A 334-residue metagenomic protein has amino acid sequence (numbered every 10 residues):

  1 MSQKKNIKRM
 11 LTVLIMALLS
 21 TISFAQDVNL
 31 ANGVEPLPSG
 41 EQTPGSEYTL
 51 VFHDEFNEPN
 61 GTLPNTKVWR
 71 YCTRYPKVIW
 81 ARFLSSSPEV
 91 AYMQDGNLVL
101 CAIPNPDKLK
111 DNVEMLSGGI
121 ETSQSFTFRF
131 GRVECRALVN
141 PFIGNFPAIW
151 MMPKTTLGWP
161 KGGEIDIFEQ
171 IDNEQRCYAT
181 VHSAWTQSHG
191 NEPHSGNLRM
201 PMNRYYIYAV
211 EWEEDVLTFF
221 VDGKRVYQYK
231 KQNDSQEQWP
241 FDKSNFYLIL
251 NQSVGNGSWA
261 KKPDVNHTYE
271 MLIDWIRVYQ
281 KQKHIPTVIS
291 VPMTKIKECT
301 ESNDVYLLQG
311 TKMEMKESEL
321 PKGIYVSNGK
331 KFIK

Functional and structural regions predicted by a protein language model:
S2-T12: Bacterial N-terminal signal peptides that target proteins for export
Q3, A17, Q26-L30: N-terminal targeting leaders of exported, membrane, and organelle-targeted proteins
Q3, E41-Y48, I296-E301: Extreme N-terminus of proteins, especially the signal/transit-peptide cleavage junction and the first residues
Q3, T21-F24, E47, S86 (+4 more regions): Compositionally biased regions
T12-T21: Bacterial N-terminal signal peptides
Q26-P286: GH16 jelly-roll
V288-K334: C-terminal outer-membrane/trafficking sorting elements
